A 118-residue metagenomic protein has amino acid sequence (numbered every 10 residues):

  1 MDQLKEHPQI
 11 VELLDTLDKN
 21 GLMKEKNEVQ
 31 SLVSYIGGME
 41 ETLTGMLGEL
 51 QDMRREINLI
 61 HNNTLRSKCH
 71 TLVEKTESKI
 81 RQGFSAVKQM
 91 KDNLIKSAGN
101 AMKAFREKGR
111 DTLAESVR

Functional and structural regions predicted by a protein language model:
M1-Q3, L94, R118: Non-Sec secretion/translocation targeting segments of pathogen effectors
M1-R81, K88: Leu/Val/Ala/Ile-rich N-terminal alpha-helices, chiefly Sec-type signal peptides and the beginnings
L47, R54-H61, L65-C69, K91 (+3 more regions): Coiled-coil heptad-register positions
